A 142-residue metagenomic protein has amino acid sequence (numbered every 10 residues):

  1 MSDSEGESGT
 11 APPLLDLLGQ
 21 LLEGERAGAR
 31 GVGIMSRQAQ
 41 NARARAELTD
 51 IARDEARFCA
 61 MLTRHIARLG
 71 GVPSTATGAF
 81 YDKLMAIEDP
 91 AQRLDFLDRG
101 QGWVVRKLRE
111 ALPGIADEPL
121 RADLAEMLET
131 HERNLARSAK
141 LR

Functional and structural regions predicted by a protein language model:
S2-A39, A91-G114: Alpha-helical bundle segments that constitute or directly flank the non-heme di-iron/ferroxidase center
S2-S4, A60-V105: Carboxylate-rich helix-loop segments that flank metal/cofactor sites and access channels in metalloenzymes
T10-L21, Q40-A60, E88-L97, P119-E132: Alpha-helical scaffold segments that form or flank carboxylate-/histidine-based iron centers
R30-R37, A60-A67, G71, R106-P113 (+1 more regions): Charged/polar positions within long, soluble alpha-helices
I34, L48-I51, R64, G78 (+5 more regions): Generic preference for flexible, low-structure residues
R43-T77, R137-R142: Conserved alpha-helical segments that form or flank metal/cofactor-binding pockets of metalloenzymes
G100-R142: Preference for long, well-ordered alpha-helical segments
